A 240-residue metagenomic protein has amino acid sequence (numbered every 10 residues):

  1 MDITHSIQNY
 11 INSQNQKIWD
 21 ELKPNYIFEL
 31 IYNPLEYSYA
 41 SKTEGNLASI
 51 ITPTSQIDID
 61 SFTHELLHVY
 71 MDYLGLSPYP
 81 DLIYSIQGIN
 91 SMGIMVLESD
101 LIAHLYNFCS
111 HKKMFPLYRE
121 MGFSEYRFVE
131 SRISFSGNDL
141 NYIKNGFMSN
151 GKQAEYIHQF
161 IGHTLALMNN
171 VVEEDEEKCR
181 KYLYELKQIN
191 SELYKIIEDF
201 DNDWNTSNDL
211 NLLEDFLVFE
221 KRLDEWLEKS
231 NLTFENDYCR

Functional and structural regions predicted by a protein language model:
M1-G45, T54-S55, E98-I102, Y106 (+2 more regions): Auxiliary, metal-adjacent structural segments of Zn-dependent hydrolase domains
M1-W19, D58, G88-M95, S99 (+6 more regions): Short, structured coil/loop segments at alpha-helix boundaries
N46-F62: Short pre-active-site segment immediately N-terminal to the catalytic Zn-binding motif
D60, D72-F108, L213-L217: Post-HEXXH active-site segment of zinc metalloproteases
D60, H64, H111-F115, A154 (+1 more regions): Non-catalytic, well-ordered alpha-helical scaffold segments
L66-L67, M71: Short active-site segment of divalent metal-dependent hydrolases/proteases that encodes the spacing between
I86-Y142: Long amphipathic alpha-helical segments with strong coiled-coil/leucine-zipper propensity
Y126-R240: Pan-zinc metallopeptidase signature
